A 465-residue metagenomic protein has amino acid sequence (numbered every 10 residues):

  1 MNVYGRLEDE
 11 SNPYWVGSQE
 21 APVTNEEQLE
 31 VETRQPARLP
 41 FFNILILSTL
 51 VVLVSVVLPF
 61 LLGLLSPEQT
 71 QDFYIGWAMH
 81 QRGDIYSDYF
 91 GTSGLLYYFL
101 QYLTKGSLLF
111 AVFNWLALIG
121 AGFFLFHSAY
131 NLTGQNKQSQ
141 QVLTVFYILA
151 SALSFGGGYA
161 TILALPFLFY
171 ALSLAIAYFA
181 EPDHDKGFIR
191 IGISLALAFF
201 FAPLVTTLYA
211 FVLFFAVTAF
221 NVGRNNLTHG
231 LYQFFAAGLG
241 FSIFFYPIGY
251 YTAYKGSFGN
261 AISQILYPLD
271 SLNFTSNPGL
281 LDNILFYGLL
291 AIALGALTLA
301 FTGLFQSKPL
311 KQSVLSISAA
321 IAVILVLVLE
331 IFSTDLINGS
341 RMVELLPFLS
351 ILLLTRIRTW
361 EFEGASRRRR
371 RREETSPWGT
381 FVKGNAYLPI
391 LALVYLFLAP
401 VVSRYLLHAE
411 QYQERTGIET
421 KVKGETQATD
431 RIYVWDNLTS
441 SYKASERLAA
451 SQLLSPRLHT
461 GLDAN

Functional and structural regions predicted by a protein language model:
A111-G134, Y170: Transmembrane-helix motifs of polytopic, lipid-linked glycan transferases
L125-A150: Transmembrane-helix signature of polytopic, membrane-embedded enzymes that assemble or transfer cell-envelope glycans
N131-T133, F169-F188, L299, I357: Membrane-interface transmembrane helices that cradle and orient dolichyl/undecaprenyl
S154-L165: Short acidic/glycine- and proline-prone juxtamembrane loop motifs at membrane-interface regions of multi-pass membrane
K186-V205, Y209-F214, V326: Membrane-interface alpha helices of multi-pass inner-membrane proteins
L208-L239: Perimembrane helix-loop-helix junctions
T334-P377: Hydrophobic/aromatic-rich transmembrane helices and adjacent perimembrane loops
L406-N465: Short periplasmic/luminal acceptor-recognition loop of GT-C membrane glycosyltransferases, typified by
